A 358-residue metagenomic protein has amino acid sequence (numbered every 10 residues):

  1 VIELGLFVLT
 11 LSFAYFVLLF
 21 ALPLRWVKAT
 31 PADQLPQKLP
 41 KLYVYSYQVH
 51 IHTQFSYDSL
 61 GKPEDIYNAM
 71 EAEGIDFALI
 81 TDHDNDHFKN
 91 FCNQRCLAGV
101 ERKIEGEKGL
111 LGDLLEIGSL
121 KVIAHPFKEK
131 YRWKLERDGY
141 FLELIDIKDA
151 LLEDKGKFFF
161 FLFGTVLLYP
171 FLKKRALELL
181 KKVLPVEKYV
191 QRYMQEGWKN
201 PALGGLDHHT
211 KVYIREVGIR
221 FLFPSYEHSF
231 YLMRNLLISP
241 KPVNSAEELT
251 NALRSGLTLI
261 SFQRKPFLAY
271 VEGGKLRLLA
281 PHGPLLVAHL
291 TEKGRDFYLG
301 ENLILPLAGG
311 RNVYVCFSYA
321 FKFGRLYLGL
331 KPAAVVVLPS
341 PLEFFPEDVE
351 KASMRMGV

Functional and structural regions predicted by a protein language model:
I2-V44, S56, P63, E196-A202 (+1 more regions): C-terminal functional module detector
T30-T165, V183-R192, E196, N200 (+5 more regions): A metal-dependent hydrolase metal-coordination microenvironment
H50, P170-K173, V217: General secondary-structure edge motif
L144-I145, L168-K181: Flexible, glycine/proline-enriched loop segments at strand-loop-helix junctions that form or flank small-ligand binding
K157-K173, F223-P224: Intrinsically disordered, low-complexity Ser/Thr- and acidic-rich flexible linkers and loops, especially at boundaries
